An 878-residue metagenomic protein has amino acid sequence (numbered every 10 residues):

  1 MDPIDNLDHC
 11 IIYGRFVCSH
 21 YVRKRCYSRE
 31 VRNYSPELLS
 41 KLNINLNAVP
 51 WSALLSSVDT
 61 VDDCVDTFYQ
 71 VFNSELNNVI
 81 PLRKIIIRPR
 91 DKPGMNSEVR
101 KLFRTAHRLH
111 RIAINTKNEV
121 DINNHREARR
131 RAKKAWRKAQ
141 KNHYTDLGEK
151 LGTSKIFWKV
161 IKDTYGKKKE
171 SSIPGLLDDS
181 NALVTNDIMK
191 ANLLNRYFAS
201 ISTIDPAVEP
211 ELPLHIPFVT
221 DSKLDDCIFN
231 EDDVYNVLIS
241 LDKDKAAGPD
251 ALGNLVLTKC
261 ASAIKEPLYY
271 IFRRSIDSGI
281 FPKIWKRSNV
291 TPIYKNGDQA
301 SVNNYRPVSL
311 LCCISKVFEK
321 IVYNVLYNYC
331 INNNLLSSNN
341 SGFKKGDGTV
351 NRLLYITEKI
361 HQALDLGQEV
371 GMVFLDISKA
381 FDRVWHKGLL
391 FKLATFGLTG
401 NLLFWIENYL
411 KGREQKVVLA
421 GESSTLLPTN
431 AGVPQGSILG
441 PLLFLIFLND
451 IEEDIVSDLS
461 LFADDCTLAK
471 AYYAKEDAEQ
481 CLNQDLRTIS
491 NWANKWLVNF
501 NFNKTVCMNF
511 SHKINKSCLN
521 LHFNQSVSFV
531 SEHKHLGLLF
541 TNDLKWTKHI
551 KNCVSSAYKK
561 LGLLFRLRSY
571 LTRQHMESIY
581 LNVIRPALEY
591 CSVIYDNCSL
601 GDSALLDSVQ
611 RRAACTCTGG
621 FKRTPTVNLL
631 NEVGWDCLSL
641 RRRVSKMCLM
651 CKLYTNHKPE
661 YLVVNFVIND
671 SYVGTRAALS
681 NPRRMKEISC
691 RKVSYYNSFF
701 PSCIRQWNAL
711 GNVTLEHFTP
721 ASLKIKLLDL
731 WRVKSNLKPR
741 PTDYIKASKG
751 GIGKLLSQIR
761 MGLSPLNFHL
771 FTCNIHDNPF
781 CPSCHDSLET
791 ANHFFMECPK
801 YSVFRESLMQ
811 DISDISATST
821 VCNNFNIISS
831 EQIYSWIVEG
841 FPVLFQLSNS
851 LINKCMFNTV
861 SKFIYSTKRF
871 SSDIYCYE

Functional and structural regions predicted by a protein language model:
M1, G421, Q484, N499-E532: Short, conserved micro-motifs composed of acidic
R15, Y21, K41-I44, A48 (+13 more regions): Surface-exposed loop/turn segments and immediately adjacent short secondary-structure elements within folded domains
P36-E75, V527-I594: Basic, alpha-helical interaction scaffolds
D91-L193, C227-F272, D277-F281, V290 (+7 more regions): Short, charged alpha-helical motifs in flexible N/C-terminal segments and linkers
F198, F229-P434: Conserved pre-catalytic core of RNA-dependent polymerases
V322-N340, P441-K470: Active-site palm subdomain of RNA-directed nucleic acid polymerases
A380-F396, C466-N491: Catalytic palm subdomain of template-directed nucleic-acid polymerases, centered on the conserved carboxylate motif
R732-E878: Family-specific functional microsites
